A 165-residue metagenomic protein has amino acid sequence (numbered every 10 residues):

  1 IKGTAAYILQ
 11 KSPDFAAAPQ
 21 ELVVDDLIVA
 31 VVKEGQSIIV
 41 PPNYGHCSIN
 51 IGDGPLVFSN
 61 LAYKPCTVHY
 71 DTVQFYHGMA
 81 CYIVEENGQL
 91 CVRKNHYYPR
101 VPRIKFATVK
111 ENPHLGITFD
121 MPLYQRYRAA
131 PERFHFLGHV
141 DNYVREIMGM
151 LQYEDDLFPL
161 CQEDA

Functional and structural regions predicted by a protein language model:
I1-E34, I49-A165: Active-site region of the double-stranded beta-helix
V31-G45: Conserved SET/PR-domain catalytic core that frames the SAM/AdoMet-binding pocket
